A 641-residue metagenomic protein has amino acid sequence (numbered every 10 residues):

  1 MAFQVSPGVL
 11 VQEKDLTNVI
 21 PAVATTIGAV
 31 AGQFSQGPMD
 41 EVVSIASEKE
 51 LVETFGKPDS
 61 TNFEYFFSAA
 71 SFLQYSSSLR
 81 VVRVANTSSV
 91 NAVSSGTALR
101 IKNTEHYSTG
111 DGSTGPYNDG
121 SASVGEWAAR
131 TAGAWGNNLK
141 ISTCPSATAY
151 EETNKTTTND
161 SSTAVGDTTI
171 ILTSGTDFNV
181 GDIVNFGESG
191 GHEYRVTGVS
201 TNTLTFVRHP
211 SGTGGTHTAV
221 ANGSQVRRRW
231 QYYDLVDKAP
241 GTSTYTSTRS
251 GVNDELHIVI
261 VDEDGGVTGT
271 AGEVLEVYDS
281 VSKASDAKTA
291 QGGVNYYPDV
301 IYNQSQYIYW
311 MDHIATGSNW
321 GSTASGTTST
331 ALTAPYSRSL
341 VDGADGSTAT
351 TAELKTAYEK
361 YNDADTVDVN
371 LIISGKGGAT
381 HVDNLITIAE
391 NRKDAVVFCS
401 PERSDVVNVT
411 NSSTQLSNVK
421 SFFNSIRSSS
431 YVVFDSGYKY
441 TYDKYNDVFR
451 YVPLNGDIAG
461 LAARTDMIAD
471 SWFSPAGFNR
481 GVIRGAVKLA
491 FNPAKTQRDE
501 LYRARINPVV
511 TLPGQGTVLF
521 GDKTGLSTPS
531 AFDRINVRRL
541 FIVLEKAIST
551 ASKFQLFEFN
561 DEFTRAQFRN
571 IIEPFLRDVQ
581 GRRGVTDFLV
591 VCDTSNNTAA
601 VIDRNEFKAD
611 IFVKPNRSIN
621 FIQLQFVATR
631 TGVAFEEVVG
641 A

Functional and structural regions predicted by a protein language model:
M1-R100, H106, G125-E126, R130 (+5 more regions): Structured, hydrophobic secondary-structure cores that serve as assembly/anchoring elements
D59-E152, V180, R227-V252: Structured, mid-chain assembly/scaffold modules that mediate subunit interfaces within large macromolecular complexes
S94-T104, N118, G136-C144, R195-V196 (+2 more regions): Short amphipathic beta-strand/extended segments with alternating polar/hydrophobic composition
P116, N159, N185, S247-R249 (+2 more regions): Residues embedded in well-ordered secondary-structure elements
Y117-W127, A134-Q225: Autoprocessing Asn-cyclization modules and mimics
A149-E152, A284-T289, R630-A641: Short, cationic low-complexity segments
V207, S211, T289-G317, E637-A641: Short, surface-exposed secondary-structure junctions/capping segments
R228-Y302: Beta-strand-rich solenoidal segments
